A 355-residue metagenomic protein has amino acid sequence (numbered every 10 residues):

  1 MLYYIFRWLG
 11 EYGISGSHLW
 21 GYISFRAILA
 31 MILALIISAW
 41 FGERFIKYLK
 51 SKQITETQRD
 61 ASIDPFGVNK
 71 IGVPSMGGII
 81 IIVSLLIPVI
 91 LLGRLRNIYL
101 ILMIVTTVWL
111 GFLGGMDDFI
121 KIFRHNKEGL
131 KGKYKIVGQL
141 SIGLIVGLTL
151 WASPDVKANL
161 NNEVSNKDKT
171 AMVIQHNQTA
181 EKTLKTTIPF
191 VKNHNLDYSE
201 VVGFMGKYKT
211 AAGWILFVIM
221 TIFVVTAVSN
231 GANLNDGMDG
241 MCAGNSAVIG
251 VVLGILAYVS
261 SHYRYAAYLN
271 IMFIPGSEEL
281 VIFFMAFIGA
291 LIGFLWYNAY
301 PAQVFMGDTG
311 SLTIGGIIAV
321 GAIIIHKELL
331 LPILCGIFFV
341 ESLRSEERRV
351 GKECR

Functional and structural regions predicted by a protein language model:
L2-R44, V83-F112, L144-T186, L216-R355: Alpha-helical transmembrane segments
G13-G21, A61-K70, R124-K127, L269-M272: Cytosolic juxtamembrane amphipathic/interface segments immediately preceding and feeding into a transmembrane helix
F45-N69, F119-E128, T179-V191, E346-R355: Cytosolic, membrane-interface loops and tails of multi-pass inner-membrane proteins
N69-I82, Y134-L140: Select subsegments of transmembrane alpha-helices in polytopic membrane proteins, especially boundary-proximal
G77, D118, D308: Divalent metal-coordination and catalytic microenvironments
R96-I104, F123-G138: Membrane-interfacial loop-to-helix junctions in multi-pass inner-membrane proteins
F112-F119: Alpha-helical transmembrane segments within multi-pass membrane transporters and channels
V191-F223, S229: Individual transmembrane alpha-helix segments
